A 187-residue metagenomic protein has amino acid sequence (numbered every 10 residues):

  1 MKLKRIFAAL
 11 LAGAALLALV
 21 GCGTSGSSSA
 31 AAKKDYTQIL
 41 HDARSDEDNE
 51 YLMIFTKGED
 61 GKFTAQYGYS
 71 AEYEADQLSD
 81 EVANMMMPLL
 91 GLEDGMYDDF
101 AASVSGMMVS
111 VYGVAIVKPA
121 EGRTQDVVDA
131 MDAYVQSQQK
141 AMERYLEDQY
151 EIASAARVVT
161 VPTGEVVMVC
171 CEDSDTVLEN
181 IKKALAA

Functional and structural regions predicted by a protein language model:
M1-L10: Bacterial N-terminal signal peptides that target proteins for export
L17-G21: C-terminal motif of bacterial Sec signal peptides marking the signal peptidase cleavage site
G23-G26: Bacterial signal peptide processing site
A30-M87, G91: Early exported N-terminus immediately downstream of N-terminal targeting peptides
K33, T37-L40, V114, T124 (+3 more regions): Extracytoplasmic/secreted envelope proteins and their assembly/folding machinery, especially bacterial periplasmic
M87-A133, Q139: Mid-length scaffold segments of soluble, non-membrane domains
G106-M107, I116-K118, Q149-A187: A short, solvent-exposed beta-edge/loop patch
T124-P162: Short Gly/Thr-rich strand-loop-strand
